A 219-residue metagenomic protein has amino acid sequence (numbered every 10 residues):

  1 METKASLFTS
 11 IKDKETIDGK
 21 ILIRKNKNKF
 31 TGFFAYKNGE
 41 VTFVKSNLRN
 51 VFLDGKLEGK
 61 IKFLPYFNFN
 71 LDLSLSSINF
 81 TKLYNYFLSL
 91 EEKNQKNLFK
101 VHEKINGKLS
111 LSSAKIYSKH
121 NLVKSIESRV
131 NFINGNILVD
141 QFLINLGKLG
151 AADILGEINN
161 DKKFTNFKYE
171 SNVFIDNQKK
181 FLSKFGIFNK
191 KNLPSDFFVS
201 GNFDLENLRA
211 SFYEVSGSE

Functional and structural regions predicted by a protein language model:
M1-E219: Membrane-proximal interfacial segments on either side of biological membranes
